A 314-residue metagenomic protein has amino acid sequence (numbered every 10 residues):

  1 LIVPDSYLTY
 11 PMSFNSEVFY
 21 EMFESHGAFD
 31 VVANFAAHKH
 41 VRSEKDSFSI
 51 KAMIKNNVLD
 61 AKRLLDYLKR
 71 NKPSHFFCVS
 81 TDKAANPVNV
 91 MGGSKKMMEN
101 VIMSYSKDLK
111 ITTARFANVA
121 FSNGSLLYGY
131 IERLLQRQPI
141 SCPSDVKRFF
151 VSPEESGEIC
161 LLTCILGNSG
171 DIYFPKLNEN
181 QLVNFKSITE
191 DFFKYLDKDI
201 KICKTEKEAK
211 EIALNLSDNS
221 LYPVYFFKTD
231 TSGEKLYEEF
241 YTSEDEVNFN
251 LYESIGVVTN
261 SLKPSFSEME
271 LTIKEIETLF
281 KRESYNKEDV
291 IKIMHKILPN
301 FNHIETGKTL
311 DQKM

Functional and structural regions predicted by a protein language model:
I2-S16: Rossmann-fold cofactor-recognition segment
T9, M53, F76, I111-A114: Hydrophobic/aromatic anchor residues within beta-strands of the central parallel beta-sheet of Rossmann-like
F14-K55: NAD(P)H-binding glycine-rich loop region in Rossmannoid oxidoreductase-like domains and their noncatalytic homologs
V32-H38, F76-T81, A114-F116: SDR active-site strand-loop-helix element
V41, D82-P87, V119-S122: Conserved catalytic-site region of short-chain dehydrogenase/reductase
S47-H75: NAD(P)-cofactor binding segment of oxidoreductase domains
S94: Active-site helix of classical SDR
E99-M314: Strand-loop microenvironment adjacent to phosphate/nucleotide-handling motifs in alpha/beta enzyme folds
